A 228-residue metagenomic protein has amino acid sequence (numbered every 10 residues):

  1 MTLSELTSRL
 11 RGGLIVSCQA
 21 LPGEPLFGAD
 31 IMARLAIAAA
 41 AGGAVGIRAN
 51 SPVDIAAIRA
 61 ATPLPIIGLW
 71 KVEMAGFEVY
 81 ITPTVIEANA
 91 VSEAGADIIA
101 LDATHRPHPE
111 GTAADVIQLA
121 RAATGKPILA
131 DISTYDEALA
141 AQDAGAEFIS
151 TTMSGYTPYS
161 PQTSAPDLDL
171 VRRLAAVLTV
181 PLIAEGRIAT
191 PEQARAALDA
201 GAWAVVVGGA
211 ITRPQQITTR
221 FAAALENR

Functional and structural regions predicted by a protein language model:
M1-I86, A90-E93, K126-I128, D136-D143 (+1 more regions): Conserved N-terminal beta1-alpha1 strand-loop-helix module at the mouth
S4-R9, S92-E93, R121-A122, A175-V177 (+1 more regions): Solvent-exposed alpha-helices and their adjacent loops that cap or buttress functional pockets in soluble metabolic
G12-C18, I47, I66-W70, I99-L101 (+4 more regions): Hydrophobic faces of well-ordered beta-strands that scaffold small-molecule active sites in alpha/beta enzyme cores
G12-S17, R34-L35, P65-G68, G95-I98 (+3 more regions): A short alpha-helix capping/helix-coil boundary motif
Q19-L21, E73-M74, A94-H108, F148-P161 (+1 more regions): Glycine-rich phosphate-binding active-site loops on the catalytic face of alpha/beta enzymes
P25-A29, R48-I67, E78-T84, A103-A120 (+4 more regions): Active-site-adjacent beta->alpha loops and helix N-cap segments on the catalytic face of soluble alpha/beta enzymes
G43, T62-I66, A94-I98, A122-G125 (+4 more regions): Glycine-enriched alpha-helix->loop->beta-strand junction motifs that scaffold or abut catalytic
G76-V91, S133-G145, V180-A184, I188-V207: Catalytic cores of alpha/beta
